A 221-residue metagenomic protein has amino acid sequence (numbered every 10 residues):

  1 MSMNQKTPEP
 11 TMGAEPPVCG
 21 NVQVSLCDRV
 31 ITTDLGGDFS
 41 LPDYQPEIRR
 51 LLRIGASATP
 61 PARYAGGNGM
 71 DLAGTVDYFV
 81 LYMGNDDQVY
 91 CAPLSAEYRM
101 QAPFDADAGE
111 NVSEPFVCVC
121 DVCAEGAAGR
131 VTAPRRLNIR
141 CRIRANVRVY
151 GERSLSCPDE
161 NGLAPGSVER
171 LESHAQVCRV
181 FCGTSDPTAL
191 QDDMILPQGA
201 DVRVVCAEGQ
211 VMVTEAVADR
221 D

Functional and structural regions predicted by a protein language model:
M1-D221: Viral structural modules
